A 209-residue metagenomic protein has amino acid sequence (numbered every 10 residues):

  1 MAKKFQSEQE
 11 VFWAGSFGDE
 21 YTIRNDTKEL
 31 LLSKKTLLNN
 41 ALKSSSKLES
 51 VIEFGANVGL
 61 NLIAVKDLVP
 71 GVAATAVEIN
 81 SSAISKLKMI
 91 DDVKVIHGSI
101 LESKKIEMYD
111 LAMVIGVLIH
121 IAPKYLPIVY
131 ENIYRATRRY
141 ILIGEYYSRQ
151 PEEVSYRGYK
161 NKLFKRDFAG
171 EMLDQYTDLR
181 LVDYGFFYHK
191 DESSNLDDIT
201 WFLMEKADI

Functional and structural regions predicted by a protein language model:
M1-E107, K124-I128, N132-I209: Class I (Rossmann-like) S-adenosyl-L-methionine-dependent methyltransferase catalytic domain, capturing the SAM-binding
M113: A conserved beta-strand element that flanks and buttresses the S-adenosyl-L-methionine
V117: Hydrophobic adenine-recognition pocket in adenosine-nucleotide-binding enzymes
